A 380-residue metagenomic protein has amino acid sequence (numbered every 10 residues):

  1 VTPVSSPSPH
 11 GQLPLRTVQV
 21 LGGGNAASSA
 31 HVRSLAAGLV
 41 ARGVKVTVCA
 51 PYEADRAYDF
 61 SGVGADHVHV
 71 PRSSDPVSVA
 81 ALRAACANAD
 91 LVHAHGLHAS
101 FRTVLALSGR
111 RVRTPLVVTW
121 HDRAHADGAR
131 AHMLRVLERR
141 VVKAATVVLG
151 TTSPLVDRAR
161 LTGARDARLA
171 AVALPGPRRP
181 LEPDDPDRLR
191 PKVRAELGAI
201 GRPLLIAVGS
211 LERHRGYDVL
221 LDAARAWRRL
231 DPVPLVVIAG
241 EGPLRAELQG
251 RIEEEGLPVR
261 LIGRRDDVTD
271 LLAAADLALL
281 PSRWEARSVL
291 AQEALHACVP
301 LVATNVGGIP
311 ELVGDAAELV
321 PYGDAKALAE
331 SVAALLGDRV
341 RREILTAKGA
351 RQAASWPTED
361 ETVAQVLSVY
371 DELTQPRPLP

Functional and structural regions predicted by a protein language model:
L13-L15, Q19-V77, L155-R158, L169 (+1 more regions): N-terminal strand-loop element at the rim of the active site of nucleotide-sugar-dependent glycosyltransferases
A26-A37, P203, A207-A226, P243-Q249 (+1 more regions): A conserved mid-protein helix/loop that constitutes part of the nucleotide-sugar donor-binding site
A94-F101, W120: Short His-centered aromatic/hydrophobic patch
A144-R168: A short, active-site helix/loop in glycosyltransferases that binds the activated sugar's phosphate group
R264, R283: Aromatic "clamp/platform" in nucleotide-sugar-dependent glycosyltransferases that forms part of the donor/acceptor
P300-A303: Short hydrophobic beta-strand element within catalytic cores of glycosyltransferases and related nucleotide-activated
D315-K326, A334-R339: Conserved acidic donor-binding segment of nucleotide-sugar-dependent glycosyltransferases
V340-D371: A charged, aromatic-enriched C-terminal amphipathic alpha-helix characteristic of glycosyltransferases across folds
